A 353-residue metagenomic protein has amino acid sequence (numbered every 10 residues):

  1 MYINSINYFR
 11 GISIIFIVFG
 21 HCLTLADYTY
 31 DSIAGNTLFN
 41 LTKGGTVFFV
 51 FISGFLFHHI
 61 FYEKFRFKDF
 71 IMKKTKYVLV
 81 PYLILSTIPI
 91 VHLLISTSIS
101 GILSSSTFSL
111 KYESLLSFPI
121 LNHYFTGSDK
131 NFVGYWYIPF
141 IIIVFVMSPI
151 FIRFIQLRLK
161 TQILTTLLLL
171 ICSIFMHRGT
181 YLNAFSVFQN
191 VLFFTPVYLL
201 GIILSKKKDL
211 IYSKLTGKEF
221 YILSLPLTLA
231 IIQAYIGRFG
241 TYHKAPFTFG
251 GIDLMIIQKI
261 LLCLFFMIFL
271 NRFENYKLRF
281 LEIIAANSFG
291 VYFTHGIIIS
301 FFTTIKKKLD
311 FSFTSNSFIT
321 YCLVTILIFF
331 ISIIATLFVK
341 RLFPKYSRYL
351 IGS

Functional and structural regions predicted by a protein language model:
Y2-I3, Y62-M72, I150-T161, K206-E219 (+2 more regions): Membrane-interface helix-boundary motifs at transmembrane edges
N4-F61, V78-S86: Functionally critical transmembrane alpha-helices in membrane proteins and complexes, commonly lining
I15, F19-C22, T166-T180, S224-R238 (+2 more regions): Aromatic-anchored segments of alpha-helical transmembrane domains
A34-T46, Y124-F140, R178-V197, Q233-L264: Interfacial loop-to-helix transition and helix-capping segments at the boundaries of transmembrane helices
F39, K43-F48, F61-K130, V144 (+2 more regions): Transmembrane alpha-helical segments and their boundary/interface "anchor" motifs in multi-pass integral membrane
L56-H58, V78, P89, L93-T97 (+1 more regions): Hydrophobic alpha-helical segments with transmembrane-like composition
D209-E282, S315: Alpha-helical transmembrane segments and terminal signal-anchor/GPI-anchor hydrophobic tails, characterized by long
E274-A285, I298-S353: C-terminal "closing" transmembrane helix and its immediate cytosolic amphipathic cap in multi-pass membrane proteins
